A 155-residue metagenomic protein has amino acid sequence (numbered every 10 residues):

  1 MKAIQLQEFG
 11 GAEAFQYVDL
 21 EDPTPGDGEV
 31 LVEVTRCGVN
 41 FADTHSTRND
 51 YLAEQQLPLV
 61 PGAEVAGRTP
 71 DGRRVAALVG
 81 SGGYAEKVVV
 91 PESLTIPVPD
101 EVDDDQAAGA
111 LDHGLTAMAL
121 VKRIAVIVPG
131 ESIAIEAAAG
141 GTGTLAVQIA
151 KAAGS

Functional and structural regions predicted by a protein language model:
M1, R73, G130-S132: Nucleotide donor/acceptor-binding cores
A3, V34, V88, A117 (+1 more regions): Terminal peptide-recognition signature
G10-Y17, D27, F41-D43, A85: Short N-terminal binding/cap micro-motifs at the start of the first secondary-structure element
V18, E86-V88, E131: Extracytoplasmic/periplasmic beta-strand context in beta-sandwich domains, especially the cupredoxin/COX2 CuA-binding
E21-V39, R48-G82, V89: Glycine-rich beta-strand-centered segment in the early N-terminal region that forms part of a ligand/cofactor-binding
V32-R36, L94-I124: Extended, non-globular alpha-helical segments
A108-A110, G114-S155: Mid-domain Rossmann-like dinucleotide-binding core that forms the NAD(H)/NADP(H) cofactor-binding site
